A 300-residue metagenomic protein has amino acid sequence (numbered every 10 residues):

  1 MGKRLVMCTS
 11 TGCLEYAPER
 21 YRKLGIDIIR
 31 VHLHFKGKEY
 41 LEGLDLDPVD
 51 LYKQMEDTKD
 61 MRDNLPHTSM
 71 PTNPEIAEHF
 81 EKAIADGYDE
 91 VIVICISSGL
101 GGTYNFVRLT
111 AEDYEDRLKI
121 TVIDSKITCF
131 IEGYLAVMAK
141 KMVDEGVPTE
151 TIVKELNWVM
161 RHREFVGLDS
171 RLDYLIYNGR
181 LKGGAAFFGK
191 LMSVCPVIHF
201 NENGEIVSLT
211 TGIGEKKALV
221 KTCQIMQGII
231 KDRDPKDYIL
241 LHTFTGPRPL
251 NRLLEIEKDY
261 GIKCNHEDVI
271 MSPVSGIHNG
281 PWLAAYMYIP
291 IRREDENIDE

Functional and structural regions predicted by a protein language model:
K3-R4, S10-K38, D86, E90 (+4 more regions): Mixed-charge interfacial surface used for oligomerization/domain docking and macromolecular partner engagement
K38-V93, S98, E112-D113: Class I S-adenosyl-L-methionine
